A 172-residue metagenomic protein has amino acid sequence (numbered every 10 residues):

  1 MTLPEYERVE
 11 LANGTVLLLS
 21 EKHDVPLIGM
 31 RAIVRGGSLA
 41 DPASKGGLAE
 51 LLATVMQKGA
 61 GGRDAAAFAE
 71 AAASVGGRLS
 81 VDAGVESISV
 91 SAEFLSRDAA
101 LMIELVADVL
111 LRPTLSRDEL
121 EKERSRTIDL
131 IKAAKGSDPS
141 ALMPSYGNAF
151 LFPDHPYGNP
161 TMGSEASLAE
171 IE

Functional and structural regions predicted by a protein language model:
M1-P26: N- or domain-start disorder-to-order transition segments that initiate the globular core
L18-S20, V25-Q57, R63-L111, D129-L130 (+1 more regions): M16 family metallopeptidases and their MPP-like homologs
A166-E172: Short, intrinsically disordered, charge-balanced linker/junction segments flanking boundaries in proteins
